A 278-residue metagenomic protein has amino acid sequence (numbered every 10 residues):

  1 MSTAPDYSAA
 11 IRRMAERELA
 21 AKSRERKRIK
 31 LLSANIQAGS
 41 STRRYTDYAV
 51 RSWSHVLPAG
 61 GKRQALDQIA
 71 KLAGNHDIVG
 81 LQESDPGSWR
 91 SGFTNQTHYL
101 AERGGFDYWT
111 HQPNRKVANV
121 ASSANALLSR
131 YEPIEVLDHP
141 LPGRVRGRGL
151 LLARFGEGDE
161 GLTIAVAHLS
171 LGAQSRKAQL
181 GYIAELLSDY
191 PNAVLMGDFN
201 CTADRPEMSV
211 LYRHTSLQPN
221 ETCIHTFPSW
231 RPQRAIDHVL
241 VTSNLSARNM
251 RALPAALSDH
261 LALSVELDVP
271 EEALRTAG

Functional and structural regions predicted by a protein language model:
M1-R103, K116-A118, E271-G278: N-terminal, active-site-proximal structural segment of metallo-dependent hydrolase catalytic domains
K22-L32, S40, S129-I134, G147-V166 (+1 more regions): Beta-strand-turn-beta hairpins that frame and shape the catalytic cleft of phosphate-ester-processing enzymes
I29-I36, D67-S91, A153, T163-A167 (+4 more regions): Active-site beta-strand/loop signature of hydrolases that rely on acidic residues for catalysis
I36-G39, P86-G87, K116-V117, Y131-I134 (+4 more regions): Short, solvent-exposed loop/turn segments at secondary-structure junctions
R51-P58, S84-G87, L137-L141, V166-A173: Surface-exposed cleft-lining segments at the edges of enzyme active sites
S88-F93, D107-L127, R146, N200-S264: Active site of divalent-metal-dependent phosphoester/diester hydrolases
Q174-E185: Alpha-helical scaffold elements lining the catalytic groove of polysaccharide deacetylases
